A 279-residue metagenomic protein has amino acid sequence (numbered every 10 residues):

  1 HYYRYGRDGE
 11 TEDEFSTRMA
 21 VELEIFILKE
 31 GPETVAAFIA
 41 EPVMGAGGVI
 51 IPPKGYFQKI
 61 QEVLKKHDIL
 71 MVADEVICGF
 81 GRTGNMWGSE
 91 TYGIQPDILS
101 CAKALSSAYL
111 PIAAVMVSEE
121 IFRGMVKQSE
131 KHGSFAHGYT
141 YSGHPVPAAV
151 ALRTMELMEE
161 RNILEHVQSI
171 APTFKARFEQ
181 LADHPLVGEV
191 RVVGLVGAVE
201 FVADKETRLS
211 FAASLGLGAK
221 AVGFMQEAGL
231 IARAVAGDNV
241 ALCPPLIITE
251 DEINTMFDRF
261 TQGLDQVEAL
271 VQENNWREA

Functional and structural regions predicted by a protein language model:
H1-A279: Conserved N-terminal phosphate-binding loop of PLP-dependent enzymes in the Aspartate aminotransferase
